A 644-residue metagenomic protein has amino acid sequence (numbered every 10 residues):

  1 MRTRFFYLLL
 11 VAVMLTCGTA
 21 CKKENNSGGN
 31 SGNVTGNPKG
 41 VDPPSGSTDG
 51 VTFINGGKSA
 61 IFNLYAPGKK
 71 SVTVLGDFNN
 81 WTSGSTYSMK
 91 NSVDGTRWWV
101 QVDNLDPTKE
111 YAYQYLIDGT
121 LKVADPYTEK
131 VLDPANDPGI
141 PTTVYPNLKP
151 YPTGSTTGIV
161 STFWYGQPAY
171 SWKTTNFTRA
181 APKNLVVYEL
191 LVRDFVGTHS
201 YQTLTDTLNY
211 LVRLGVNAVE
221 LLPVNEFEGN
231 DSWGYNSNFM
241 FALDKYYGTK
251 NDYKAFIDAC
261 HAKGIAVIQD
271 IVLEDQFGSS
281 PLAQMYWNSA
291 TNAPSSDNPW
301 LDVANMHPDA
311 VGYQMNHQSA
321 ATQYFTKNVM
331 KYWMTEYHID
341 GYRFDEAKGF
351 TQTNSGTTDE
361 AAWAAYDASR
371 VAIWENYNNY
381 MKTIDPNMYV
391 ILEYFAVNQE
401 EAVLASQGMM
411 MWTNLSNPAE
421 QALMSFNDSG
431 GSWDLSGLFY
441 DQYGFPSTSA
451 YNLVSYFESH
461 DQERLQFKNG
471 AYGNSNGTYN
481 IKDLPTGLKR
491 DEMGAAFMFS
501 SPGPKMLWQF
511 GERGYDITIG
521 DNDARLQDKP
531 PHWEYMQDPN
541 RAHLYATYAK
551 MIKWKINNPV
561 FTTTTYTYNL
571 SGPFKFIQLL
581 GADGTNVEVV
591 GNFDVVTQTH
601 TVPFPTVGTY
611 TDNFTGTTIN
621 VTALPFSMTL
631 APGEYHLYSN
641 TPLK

Functional and structural regions predicted by a protein language model:
R2-L8, V13-T52: Bacterial Sec-dependent N-terminal signal peptides
I54-G56, N63-E110, D118-T142: Aromatic-rich carbohydrate-binding modules that target alpha-glucans
S71-D77, T597-G616: Beta-strand-rich binding/interaction modules
T128-P152, T156, Q167-G341, E346-Y366 (+1 more regions): Substrate-binding/active-site clefts of carbohydrate-active enzymes
H338, A361-W363, W374-D516, G520 (+6 more regions): Conserved alpha/beta catalytic core and glycan-binding cleft of carbohydrate-active enzymes
F497, P502, P531-L570, E634-L637: Aromatic- and carboxylate-lined catalytic core of secreted/periplasmic carbohydrate-active enzymes
T622-K644: C-terminal beta-strand-rich structural cap/linker in extracellular carbohydrate-active enzymes
